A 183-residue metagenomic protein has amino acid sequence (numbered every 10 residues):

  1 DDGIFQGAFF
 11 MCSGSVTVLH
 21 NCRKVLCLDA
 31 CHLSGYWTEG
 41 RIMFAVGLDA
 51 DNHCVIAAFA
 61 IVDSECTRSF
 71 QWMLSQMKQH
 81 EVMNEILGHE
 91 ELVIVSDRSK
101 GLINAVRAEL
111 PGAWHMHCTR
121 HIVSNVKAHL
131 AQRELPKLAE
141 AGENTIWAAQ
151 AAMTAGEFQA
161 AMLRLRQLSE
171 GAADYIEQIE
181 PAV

Functional and structural regions predicted by a protein language model:
D1, K78-V183: Extended amphipathic alpha-helical interaction segments
D1-D49, E81, E85, V183: Structured nucleic-acid-interacting core domains from mobile-element enzymes and related host factors, especially RNase
C12, V18, C31, C66 (+1 more regions): Intrinsic-disorder/low-complexity, polar/charged segments
L28, F59, V95-R98: Short His-Asn-centered micro-motif
L33-W37, F59-M83: Active-site beta-loop-alpha junctions of metal-dependent nucleic acid enzymes, especially the RNase H-like/DDE
T38-M43, A57-I61, L74-S75, V106-E109 (+1 more regions): Short coil/turn segments at secondary-structure boundaries
A50, D63-C66, L110: Structured beta-rich ligand-binding regulatory domains in large eukaryotic signaling proteins
N52-A58, H121: Short Cys/His-based metal-binding microdomains
